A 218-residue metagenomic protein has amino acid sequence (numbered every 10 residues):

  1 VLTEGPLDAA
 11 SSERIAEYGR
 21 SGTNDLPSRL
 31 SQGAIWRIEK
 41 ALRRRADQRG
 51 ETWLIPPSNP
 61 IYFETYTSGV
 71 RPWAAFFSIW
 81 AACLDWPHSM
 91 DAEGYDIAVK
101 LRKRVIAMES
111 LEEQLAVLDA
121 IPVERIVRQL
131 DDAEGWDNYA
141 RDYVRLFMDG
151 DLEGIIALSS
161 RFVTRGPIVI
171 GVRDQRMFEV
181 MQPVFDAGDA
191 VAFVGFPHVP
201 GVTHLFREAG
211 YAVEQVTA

Functional and structural regions predicted by a protein language model:
V1-R165: Structured, acidic catalytic/metal-binding patches in enzyme active sites
V163-A218: A cross-kingdom marker for long, charged
